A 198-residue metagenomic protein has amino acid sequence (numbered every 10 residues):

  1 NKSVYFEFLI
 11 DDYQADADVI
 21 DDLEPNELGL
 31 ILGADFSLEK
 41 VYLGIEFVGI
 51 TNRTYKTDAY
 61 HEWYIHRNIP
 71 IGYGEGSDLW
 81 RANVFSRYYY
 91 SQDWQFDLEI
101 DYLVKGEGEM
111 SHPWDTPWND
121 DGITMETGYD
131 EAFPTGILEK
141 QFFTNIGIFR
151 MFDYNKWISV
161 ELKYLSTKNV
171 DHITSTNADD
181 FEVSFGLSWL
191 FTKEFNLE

Functional and structural regions predicted by a protein language model:
N1-E198: Exposed, low-structure sequence patches enriched in small/polar residues
